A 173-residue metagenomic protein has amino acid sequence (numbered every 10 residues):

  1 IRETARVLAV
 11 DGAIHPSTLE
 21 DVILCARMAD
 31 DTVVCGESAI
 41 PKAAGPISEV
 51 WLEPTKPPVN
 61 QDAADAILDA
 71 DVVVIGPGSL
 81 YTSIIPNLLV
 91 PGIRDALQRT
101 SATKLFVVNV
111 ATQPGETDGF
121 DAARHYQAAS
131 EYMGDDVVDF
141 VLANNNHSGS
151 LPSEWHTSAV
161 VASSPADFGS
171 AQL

Functional and structural regions predicted by a protein language model:
I1-G45: Electropositive, gly/pro-rich neighborhoods at or near active sites that engage anionic ligands
E49-A66, L88-L89: Active-site glycine-rich loop that binds ribose-phosphate moieties when present
A66, P91-T100: Catalytic-core regions built around general acid/base machinery
A70: An anion/phosphate-binding loop that grips the pyrophosphate of nucleotide cofactors and donors
V74-G76, L105-V107, L142: Structural motif
N87-R94, F120-H125: Charged helix-capping and loop-helix junction motifs
T100-K104, V138: A short helix->loop->beta-strand "cap" motif at the edges of active sites that frequently abuts
G119-L173: C-terminal functional extensions of proteins
